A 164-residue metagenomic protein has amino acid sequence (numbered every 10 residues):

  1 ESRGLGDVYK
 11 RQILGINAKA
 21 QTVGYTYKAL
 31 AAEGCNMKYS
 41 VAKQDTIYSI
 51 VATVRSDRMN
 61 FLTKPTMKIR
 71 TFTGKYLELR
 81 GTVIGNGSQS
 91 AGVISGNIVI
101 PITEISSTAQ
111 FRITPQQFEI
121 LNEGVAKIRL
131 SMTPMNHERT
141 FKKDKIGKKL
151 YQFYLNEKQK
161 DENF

Functional and structural regions predicted by a protein language model:
E1-Q12: Single conserved hydrophobic/aromatic residue that forms the stacking wall/gate of nucleotide- or nucleobase-binding
R3, A42-I47, F72-G74: Short, solvent-exposed coil/turn segments at beta-strand boundaries
K10-M67: An ectodomain-focused feature that recognizes extracytoplasmic/extracellular
R11, A20, G74-Y76, M135-H137: Detector for glycine-centered tight turns/loop "hinges" at secondary-structure junctions
V51-T53, K68-R70, Q110-R112, S131: Residue-level recognition of well-ordered beta-strand positions that form the cores of beta-sheet-rich folds across
V54-R58, T71-T73, P115, P134: Beta-strand elements of well-folded, non-transmembrane domains
M59-L62, M67-G81: Mid-length scaffold segments of soluble, non-membrane domains
L79, V83-F164: Internal interaction segment
